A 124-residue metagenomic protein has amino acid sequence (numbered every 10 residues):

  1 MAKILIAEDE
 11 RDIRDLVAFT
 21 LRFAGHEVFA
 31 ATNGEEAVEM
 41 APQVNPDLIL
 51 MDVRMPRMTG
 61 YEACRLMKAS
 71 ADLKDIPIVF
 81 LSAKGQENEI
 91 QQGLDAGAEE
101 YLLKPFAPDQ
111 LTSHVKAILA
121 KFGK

Functional and structural regions predicted by a protein language model:
E8: Conserved acidic carboxylate
R11-F29: Two-component/phosphorelay signaling modules centered on CheY-like receiver
A18, T59-E62, G85-L103, Q110-S113 (+1 more regions): Alpha4 helix (beta4-alpha4-beta5 surface) of REC/receiver domains from two-component response regulators
N33-E36, T59-R65: Acidic catalytic/metal-coordinating carboxylates
V44-L50: Active-site beta3 strand of CheY-like receiver
D52, S82: Active-site residues of response regulator receiver
M55: Receiver (REC) domain active-site loop signature in two-component systems and cognate sites in sensor histidine kinases
K116-K124: The C-terminal output helix
